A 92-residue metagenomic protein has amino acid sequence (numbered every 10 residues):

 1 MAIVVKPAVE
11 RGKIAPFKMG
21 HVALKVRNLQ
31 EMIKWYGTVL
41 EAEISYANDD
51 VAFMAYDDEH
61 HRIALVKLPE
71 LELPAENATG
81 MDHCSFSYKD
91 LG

Functional and structural regions predicted by a protein language model:
M1-K13: Vicinal oxygen chelate
M1-V4, G20-V22, R62-P69: Short, functional N-terminal and low-complexity linear motifs
G12-A15, Y56-D58: Generic structural signal for beta-strand residues in well-ordered domains
K18-R27, P74-G92: Vicinal oxygen chelate
E31, H60, G92: Short alpha-helical
M32-G37: Conserved active-site tyrosine of GNAT-family acetyltransferases
E43-A78, Y88: Conserved short beta-strand elements that form part of the metal-binding/catalytic scaffold of enzyme active sites
